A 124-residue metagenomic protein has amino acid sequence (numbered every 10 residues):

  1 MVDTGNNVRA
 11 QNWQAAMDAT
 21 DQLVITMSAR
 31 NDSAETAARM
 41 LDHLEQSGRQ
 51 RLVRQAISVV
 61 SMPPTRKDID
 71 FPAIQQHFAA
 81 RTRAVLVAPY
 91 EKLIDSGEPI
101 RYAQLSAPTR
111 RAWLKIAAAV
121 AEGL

Functional and structural regions predicted by a protein language model:
M1-D3, V24-A29, I57-M62: Conserved beta-strand segments of the P-loop GTPase G domain that flank and frequently precede/overlap
M1-N12: Switch II (G3) loop of P-loop NTPases
A10-N31: Inter-motif core of Ras-like GTPase G domains
A19-Q22, R51-A56, R81-A84: Short glycine-/polar-rich loops that comprise or flank the Walker A/P-loop and associated switch/sensor motifs
A37-V53: Conserved C-terminal guanine-recognition region of P-loop GTPase G domains, centered on the G4
H43, A56, V120-L124: Acidic-aromatic/histidine active-site loop/patch
M62-P64, D68-S106: Beta-strand-loop-alpha "switch" segments that mediate conformational coupling across diverse proteins
G97-L124: NTP-binding/hydrolysis catalytic cores, primarily Walker-type P-loop NTPases
